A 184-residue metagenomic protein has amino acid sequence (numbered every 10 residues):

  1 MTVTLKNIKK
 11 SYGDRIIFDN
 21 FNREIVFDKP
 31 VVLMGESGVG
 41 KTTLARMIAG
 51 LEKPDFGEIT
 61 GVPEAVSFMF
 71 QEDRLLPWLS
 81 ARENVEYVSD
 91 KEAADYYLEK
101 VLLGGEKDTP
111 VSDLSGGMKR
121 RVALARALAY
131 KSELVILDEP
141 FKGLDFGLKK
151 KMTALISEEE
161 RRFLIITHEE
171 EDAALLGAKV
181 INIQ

Functional and structural regions predicted by a protein language model:
A49: Helix-to-loop junction immediately C-terminal to a conserved catalytic motif
L79-A93: Q-loop/switch helix immediately C-terminal to the Walker
E92-E106: Conserved ABC ATPase "signature" region
P110-L114, M118: Conserved ABC ATPase signature
L124: Hydrophobic anchor residue at the start of the ABC signature
Y130: Conserved signature/switch motifs of ABC ATPase nucleotide-binding domains
V135-E139: Catalytic Walker B motif of ABC-type/P-loop ATPase nucleotide-binding domains
R161-H168: Conserved H-loop
